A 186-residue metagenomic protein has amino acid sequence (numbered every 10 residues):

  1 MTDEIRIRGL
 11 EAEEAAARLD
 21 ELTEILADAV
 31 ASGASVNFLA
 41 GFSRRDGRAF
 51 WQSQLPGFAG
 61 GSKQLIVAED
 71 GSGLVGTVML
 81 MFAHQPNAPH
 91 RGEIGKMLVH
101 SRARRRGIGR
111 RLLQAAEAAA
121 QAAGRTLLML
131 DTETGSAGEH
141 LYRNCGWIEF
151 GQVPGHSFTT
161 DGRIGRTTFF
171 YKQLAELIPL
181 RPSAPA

Functional and structural regions predicted by a protein language model:
M1-E4, L180-A186: Basic/polar N-terminal segments that are highly enriched at the extreme N-terminus, encompassing both cleavable
R8-K96, H100-R102, L113-A115, A119 (+2 more regions): Acetyl-CoA-dependent GNAT
K63, G165-F169: Short hydrophobic/aromatic beta-strand or adjacent loop that forms the aromatic wall/cage of a ligand/substrate-binding
G107-G109: Conserved G/P- and acidic residue-centered "switch" motifs that form tight phosphate/ATP-binding loops in soluble
L113, A120-T132: Conserved GNAT acetyl-CoA-binding A-motif
M129-D131, I148-R166: Conserved catalytic-core motifs of GNAT/GCN5-like acyltransferases
G138: Helix-turn-helix
Y142-R143, W147: Conserved active-site tyrosine of GNAT-family acetyltransferases
